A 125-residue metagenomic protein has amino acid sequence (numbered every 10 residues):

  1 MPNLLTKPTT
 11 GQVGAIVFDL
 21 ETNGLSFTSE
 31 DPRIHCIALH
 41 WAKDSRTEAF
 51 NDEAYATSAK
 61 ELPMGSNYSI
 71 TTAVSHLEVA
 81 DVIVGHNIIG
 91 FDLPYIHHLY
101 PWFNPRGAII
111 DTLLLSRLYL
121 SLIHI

Functional and structural regions predicted by a protein language model:
P2-P8, V13-I16, T28, I34-I123: Conserved DEDDh/DEDDy metal-dependent 3′-5′ exonuclease domain
L20-F27, I125: Ser/Thr-glycine-rich phosphate-binding loops at phosphate-binding pockets of nucleotides, nucleotide cofactors
